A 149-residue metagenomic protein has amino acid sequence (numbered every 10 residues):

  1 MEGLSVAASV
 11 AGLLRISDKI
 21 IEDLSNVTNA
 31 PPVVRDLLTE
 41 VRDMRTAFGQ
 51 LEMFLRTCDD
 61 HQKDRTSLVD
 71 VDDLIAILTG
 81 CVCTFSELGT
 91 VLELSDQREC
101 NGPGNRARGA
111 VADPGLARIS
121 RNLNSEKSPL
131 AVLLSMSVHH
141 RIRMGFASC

Functional and structural regions predicted by a protein language model:
M1-S67, D73, L134-S148: N-terminal amphipathic alpha-helical segments
V10, D23, V27, G102 (+2 more regions): Residue-level detector of functional hotspots within protein domains
G12, I16-K19, D36-Q50, F54 (+6 more regions): Charged, amphipathic alpha-helical oligomerization/scaffolding segments
N26-N29, D64, N101, N105 (+1 more regions): Detector for Asparagine
R56, D60, T90-E93, Q97 (+2 more regions): Generic surface-pattern signal
H61-D64, V71, Q97-D113: Intrinsically disordered, low-complexity acidic/Ser/Thr-rich segments used as protein-protein interaction/activation
D72, A76-T79, S86, S95-G102 (+2 more regions): Intrinsically disordered, low-complexity Ser/Thr- and acidic-rich regulatory segments
P103-C149: Regulatory helix-to-disordered linker/tail regions at the edges of structured cores
